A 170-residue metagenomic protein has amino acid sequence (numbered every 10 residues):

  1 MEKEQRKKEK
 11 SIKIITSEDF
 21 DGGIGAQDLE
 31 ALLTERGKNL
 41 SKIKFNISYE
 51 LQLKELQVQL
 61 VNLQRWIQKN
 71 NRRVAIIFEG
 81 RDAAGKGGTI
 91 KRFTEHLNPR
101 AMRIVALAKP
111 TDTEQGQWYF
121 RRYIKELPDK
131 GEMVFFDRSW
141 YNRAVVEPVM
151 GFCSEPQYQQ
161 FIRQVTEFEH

Functional and structural regions predicted by a protein language model:
M1-H170: Glycine-rich phosphate-binding loop of ATP-dependent small-molecule kinases
